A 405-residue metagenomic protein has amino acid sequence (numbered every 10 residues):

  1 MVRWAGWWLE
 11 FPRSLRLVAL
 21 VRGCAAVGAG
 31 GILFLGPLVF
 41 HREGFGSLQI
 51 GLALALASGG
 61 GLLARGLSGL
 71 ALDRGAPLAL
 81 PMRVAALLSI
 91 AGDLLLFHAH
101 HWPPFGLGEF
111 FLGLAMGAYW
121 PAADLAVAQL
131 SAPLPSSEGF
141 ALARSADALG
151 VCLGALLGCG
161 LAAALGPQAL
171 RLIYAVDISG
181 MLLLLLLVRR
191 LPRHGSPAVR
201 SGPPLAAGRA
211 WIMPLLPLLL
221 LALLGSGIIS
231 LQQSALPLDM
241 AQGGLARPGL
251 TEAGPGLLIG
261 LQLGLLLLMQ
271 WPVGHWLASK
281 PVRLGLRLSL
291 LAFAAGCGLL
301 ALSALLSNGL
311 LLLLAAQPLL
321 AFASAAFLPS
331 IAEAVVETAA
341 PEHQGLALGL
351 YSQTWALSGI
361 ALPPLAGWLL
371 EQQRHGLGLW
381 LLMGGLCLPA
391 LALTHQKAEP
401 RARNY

Functional and structural regions predicted by a protein language model:
M1-P12, R193-L220: Juxtamembrane intracellular "pre-TM" segments in multi-pass secondary transporters
A5-S58, P217, L221, G225-T251 (+1 more regions): Helix-loop boundary and gating motifs at the non-cytosolic
A29, F111-A123, L320-I331: Core transmembrane helices of Major Facilitator Superfamily
A64-P77, L268-V282, L370: Helix-to-loop junctions at the C-terminal end of transmembrane segments in multipass secondary transporters
L80-L94, L284-L299: Structural signature of the two symmetry-related core transmembrane helices
F110-D147: Cytoplasmic helix-loop-helix junction between adjacent transmembrane helices in 12-TM secondary transporters
R171-V188, L379-H395: Symmetry-related core transmembrane helices of the 12-TM Major Facilitator Superfamily/SLC fold
H343-Q372: A late C-terminal transmembrane helix in Major Facilitator Superfamily
